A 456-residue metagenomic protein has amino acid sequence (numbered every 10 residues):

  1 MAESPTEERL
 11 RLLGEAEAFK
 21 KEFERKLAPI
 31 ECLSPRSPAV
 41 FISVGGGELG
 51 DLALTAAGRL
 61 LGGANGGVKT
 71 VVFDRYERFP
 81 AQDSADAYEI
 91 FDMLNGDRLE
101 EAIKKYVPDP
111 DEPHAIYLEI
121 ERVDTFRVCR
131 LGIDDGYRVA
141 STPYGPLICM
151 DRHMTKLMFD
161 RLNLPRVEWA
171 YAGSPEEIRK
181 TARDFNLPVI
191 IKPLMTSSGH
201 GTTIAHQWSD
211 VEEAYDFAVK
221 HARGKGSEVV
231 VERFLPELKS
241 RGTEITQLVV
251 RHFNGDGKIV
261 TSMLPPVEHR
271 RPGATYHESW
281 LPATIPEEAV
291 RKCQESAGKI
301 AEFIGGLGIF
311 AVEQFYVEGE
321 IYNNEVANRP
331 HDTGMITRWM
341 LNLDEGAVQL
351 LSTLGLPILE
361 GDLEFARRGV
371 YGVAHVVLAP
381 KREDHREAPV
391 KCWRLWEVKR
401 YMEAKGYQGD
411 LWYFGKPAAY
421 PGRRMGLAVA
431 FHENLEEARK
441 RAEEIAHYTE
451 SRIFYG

Functional and structural regions predicted by a protein language model:
M1-G145, C149, E176: ATP-binding N-terminal substructure of ATP-dependent carboxylate-amine bond-forming enzymes
A2, L12-A18, I148-G273, H277-I300: Active-site nucleotide/adenylate-binding loops and adjacent lid/helix of ATP-dependent enzymes
E3, R11-E24, I178, L351-G456: Peripheral (often C-terminal) accessory segments that flank ATP-dependent C-N-forming ligase machineries
R25-K26, K292-V312, A327-E387: Active-site "cap" helix and flanking loop/linker of ATP-utilizing ligase/carboxylase catalytic domains
L27-C32, R36-I42, E237, L248 (+3 more regions): ATP-dependent carboxylate/acyl-activation modules
R233, T337-R338, A428-F431: Short, well-ordered beta-strand elements within core beta-sheets of diverse protein domains
Q247, G319-P330: A short beta-strand motif that forms the metal-chelation/ATP-contact edge of phosphoryl-transfer active sites
V249-G255, Q314-E318, G415: Short, low-complexity Ser/Thr-rich regulatory SLiMs
